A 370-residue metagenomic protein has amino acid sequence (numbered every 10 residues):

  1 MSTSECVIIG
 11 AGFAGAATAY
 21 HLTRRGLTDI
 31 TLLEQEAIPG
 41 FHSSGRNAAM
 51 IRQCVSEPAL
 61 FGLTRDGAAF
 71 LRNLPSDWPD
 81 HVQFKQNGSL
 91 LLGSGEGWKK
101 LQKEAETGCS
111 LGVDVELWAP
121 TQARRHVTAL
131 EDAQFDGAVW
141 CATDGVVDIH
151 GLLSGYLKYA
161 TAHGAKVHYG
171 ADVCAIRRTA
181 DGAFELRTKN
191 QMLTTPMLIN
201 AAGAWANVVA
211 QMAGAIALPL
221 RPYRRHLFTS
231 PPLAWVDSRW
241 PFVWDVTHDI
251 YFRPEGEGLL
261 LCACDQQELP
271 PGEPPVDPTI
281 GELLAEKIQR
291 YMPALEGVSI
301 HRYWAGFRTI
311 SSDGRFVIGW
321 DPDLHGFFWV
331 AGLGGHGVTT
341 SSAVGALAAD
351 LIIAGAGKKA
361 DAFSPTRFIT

Functional and structural regions predicted by a protein language model:
M1-A14, T31: Beta1/beta-strand and adjacent pyrophosphate-binding region of the FAD-binding site in flavoprotein oxidoreductases
T23-S44: Glycine-rich FAD pyrophosphate-binding loop
A48-H126, D249-Y251, L269, K287-I288: Dinucleotide-binding Rossmann-like beta1-alpha1 core, especially the glycine-rich loop that anchors the ADP
D80-L91, E104-A105, L111, L117-P120 (+4 more regions): Helix-loop-beta segment of a Rossmann-like dinucleotide-binding subdomain
V139-P196: Helical element adjacent to the flavin cofactor pocket in flavoenzyme catalytic cores
Q191-P241: Central helical "cap/lid" subdomain
I216-A217, P231-G326: Active-site lid/adjacent beta-loop-alpha segment flanking the redox-cofactor pocket in flavoenzymes
Q289-T370: C-terminal catalytic lobe of FAD-dependent flavoproteins
